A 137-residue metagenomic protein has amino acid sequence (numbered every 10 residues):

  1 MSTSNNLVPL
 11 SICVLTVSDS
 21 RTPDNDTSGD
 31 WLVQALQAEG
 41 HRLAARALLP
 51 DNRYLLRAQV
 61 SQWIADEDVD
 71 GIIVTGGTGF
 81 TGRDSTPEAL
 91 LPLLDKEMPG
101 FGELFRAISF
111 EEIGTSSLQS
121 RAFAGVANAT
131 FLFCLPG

Functional and structural regions predicted by a protein language model:
M1-G137: Non-catalytic beta/alpha edge segments that cap or flank active sites
